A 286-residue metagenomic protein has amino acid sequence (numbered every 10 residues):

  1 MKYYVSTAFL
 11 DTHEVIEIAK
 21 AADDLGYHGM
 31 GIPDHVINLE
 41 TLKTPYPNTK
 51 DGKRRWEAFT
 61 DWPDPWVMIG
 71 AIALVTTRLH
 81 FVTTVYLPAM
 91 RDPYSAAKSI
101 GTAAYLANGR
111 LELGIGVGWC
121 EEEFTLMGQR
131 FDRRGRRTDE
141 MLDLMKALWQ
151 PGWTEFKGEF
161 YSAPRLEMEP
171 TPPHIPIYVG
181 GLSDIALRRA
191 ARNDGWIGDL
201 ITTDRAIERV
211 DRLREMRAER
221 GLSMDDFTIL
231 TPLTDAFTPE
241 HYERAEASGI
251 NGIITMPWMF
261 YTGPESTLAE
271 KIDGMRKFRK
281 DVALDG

Functional and structural regions predicted by a protein language model:
M1-G286: Active-site-adjacent structural elements that line small-molecule/cofactor binding pockets in enzymes
